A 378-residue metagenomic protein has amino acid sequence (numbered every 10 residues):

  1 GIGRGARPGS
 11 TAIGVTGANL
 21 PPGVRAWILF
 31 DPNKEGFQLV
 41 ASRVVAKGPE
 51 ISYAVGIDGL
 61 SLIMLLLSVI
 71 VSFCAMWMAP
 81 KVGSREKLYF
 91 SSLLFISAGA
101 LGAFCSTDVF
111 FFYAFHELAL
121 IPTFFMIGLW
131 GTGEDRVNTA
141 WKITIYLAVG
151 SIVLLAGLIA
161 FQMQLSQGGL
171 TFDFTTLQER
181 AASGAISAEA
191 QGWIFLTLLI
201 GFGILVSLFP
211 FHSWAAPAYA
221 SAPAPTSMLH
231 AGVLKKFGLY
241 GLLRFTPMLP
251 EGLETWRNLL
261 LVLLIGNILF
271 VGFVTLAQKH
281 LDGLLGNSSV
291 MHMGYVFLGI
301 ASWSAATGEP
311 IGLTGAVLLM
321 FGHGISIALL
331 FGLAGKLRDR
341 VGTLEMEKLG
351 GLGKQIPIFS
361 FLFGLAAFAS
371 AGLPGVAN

Functional and structural regions predicted by a protein language model:
G1-G23: Beta-strand/beta-sandwich contexts
A18, P22-S91, Q167-A182: Transmembrane helix-loop-helix hairpins at membrane boundaries of multipass inner-membrane proteins
F30-S52, A140, S151-H212, L242-T246 (+4 more regions): Juxtamembrane/interfacial segments at transmembrane-helix boundaries in multi-pass membrane proteins
I57-S68, V109-P122, Q191-I204, G252-I265 (+1 more regions): Structural signature of hydrophobic alpha-helical transmembrane segments
S61-I63, L88, V109-F112, K142 (+5 more regions): Residue-level recognition of membrane-helix boundary sites in multi-pass small-molecule transporters
L67-A79, I200-S213: Transmembrane alpha-helical segments in integral membrane proteins
F73-W77, A98-G102, F125-M126, L158 (+6 more regions): Alpha-helical transmembrane segments of multipass membrane proteins
L88-F95, G99-I186, A190, V274-E345: Alpha-helical multi-pass transmembrane bundles of energy-transducing inner-membrane proteins
